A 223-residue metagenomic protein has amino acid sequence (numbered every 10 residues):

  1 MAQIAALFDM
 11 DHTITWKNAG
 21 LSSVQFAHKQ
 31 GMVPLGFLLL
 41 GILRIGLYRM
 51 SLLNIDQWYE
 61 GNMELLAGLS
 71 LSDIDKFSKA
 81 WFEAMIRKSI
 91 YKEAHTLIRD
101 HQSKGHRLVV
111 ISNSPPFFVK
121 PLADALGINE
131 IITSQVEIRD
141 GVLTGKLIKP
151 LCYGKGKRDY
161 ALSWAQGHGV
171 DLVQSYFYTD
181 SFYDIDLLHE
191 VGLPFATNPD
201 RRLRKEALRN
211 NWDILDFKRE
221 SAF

Functional and structural regions predicted by a protein language model:
M1-Q3, K76, E83-F223: C-terminal cap/substrate-recognition subdomain and adjoining C-terminal extension of metal-dependent phosphatase-like
M1-S51: Active-site neighborhood of HAD-like aspartate-dependent phosphohydrolases
I4, M32-V33, R49-L53, L71-K76 (+2 more regions): Conserved alpha/beta cores of soluble small-molecule-handling proteins
K17, L52, D56, G68 (+1 more regions): Electropositive phosphate-/nucleotide-binding environments in soluble metabolic enzymes
G20-S23, W58-Y59, D140-K146: Acidic/polar active-site rim loop that often engages polyanionic ligands
I45-M50, Y59-L71, E130, Q135: Short, compositionally biased "basic patch" segments
Q57-K92: Metal-dependent phosphoesterase signature
